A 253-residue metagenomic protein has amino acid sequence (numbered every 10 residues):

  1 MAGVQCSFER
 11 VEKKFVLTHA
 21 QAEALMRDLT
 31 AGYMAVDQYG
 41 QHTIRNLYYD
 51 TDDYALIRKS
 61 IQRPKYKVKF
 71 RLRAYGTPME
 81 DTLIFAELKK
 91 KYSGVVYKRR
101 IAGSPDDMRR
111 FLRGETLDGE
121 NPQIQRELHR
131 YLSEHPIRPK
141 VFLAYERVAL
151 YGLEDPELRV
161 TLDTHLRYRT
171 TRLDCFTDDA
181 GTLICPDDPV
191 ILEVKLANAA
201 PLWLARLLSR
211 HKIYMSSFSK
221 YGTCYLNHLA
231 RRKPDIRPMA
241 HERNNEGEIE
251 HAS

Functional and structural regions predicted by a protein language model:
M1-S253: Phosphate-end processing signature that detects enzymes handling 5′-triphosphorylated RNA and polyphosphate
